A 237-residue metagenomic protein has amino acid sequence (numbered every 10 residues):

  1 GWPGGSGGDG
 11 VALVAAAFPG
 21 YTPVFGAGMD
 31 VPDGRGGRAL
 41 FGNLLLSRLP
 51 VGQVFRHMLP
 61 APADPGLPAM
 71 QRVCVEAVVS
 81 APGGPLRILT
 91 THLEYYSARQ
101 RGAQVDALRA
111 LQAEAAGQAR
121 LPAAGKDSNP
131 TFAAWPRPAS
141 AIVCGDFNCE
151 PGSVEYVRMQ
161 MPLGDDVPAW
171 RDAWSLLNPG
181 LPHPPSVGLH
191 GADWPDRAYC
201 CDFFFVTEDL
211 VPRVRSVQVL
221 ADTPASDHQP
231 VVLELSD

Functional and structural regions predicted by a protein language model:
G1-L13: Membrane-embedded segments
G5-S6, A17, Y21-D237: Active-site regions of metal-assisted phosphoester/phosphodiester hydrolases, unifying DNase/endonuclease modules
